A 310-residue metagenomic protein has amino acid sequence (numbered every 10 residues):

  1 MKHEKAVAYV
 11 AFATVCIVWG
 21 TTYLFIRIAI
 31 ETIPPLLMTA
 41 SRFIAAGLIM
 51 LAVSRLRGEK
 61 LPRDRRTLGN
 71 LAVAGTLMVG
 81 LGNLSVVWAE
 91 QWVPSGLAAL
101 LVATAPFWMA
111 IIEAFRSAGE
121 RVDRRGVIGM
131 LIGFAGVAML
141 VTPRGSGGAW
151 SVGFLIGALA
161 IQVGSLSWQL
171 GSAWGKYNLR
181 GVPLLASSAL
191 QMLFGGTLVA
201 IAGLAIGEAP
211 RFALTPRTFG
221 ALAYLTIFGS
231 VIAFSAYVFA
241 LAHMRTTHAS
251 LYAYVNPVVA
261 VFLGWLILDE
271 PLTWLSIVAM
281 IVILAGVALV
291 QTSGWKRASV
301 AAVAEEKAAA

Functional and structural regions predicted by a protein language model:
M1-T14, L48-A74, G119-I128, G145-I156 (+4 more regions): Membrane-interface interhelical linkers
V7, T32-L81, T104-I112, L166-G171 (+4 more regions): Transmembrane alpha-helices of multi-pass small-molecule transport proteins
I17-L48, W88-G96, S167-G195, E208-A209 (+1 more regions): Juxtamembrane helix-loop-helix junctions in multi-pass membrane proteins
V18, T22-Y23, L51-V102, A138-M139 (+1 more regions): Specific transmembrane alpha-helical segments of multi-pass solute transporters/efflux pumps, especially DMT/EamA
L24-T32, W88-Q91, V141-F154, L204-A221 (+1 more regions): Membrane-interface helix termini and inter-helical loops of multi-pass transporters
L37-L48, M78-V79, N83-R125, M130 (+2 more regions): Specific alpha-helical transmembrane segments that line the substrate/conduction pathway and gating interfaces
T39-S41, V79, A98-T104, A173-T197 (+2 more regions): Helix-helix packing/entry segments at the starts of transmembrane helices
M50, A72, T104, V122-R144 (+4 more regions): Hydrophobic transmembrane alpha-helices of multi-pass small-molecule transport proteins
